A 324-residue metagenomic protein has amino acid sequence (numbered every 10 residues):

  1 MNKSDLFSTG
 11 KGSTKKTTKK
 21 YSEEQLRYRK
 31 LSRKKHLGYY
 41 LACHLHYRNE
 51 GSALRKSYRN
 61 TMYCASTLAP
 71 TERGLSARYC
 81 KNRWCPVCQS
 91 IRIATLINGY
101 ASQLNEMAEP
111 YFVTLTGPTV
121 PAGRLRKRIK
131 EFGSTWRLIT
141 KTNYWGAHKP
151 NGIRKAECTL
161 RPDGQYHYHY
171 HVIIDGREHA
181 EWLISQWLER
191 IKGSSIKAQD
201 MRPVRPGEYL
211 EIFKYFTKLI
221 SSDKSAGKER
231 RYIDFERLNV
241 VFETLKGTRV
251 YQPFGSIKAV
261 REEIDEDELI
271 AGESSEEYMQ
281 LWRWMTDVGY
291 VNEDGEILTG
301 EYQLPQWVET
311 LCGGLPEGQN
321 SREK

Functional and structural regions predicted by a protein language model:
M1-Y166, G176-K324: Right-hand nucleic-acid polymerase module
